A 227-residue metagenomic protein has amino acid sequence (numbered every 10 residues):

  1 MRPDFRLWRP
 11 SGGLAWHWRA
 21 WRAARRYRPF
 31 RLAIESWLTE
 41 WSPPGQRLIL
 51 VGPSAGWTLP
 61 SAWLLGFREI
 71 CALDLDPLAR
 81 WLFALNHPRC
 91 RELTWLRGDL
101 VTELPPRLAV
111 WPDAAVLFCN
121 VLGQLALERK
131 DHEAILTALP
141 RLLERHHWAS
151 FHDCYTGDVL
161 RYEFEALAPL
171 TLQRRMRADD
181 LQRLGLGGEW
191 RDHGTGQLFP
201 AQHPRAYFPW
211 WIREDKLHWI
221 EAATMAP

Functional and structural regions predicted by a protein language model:
M1-G45: Class I SAM-dependent methyltransferase Rossmann-like catalytic core, especially the SAM/SAH-binding loop
G45-G56: Conserved class I S-adenosyl-L-methionine
S54-F67: Conserved SAM-binding loop of SAM-dependent methyltransferases across substrates and taxa, primarily the Class I
D76: Conserved SAM/SAH-binding beta-strand->alpha-helix loop
A84-V110: S-adenosyl-L-methionine
W111-K130: A short SAM/SAH-binding and catalytic strip from SAM-dependent methyltransferases
L117-F118, I135-A138, L142-Y155: Conserved beta-strand signature within the Rossmann-like core of class I S-adenosyl-L-methionine
G157-P227: Charged, low-complexity C-terminal accessory regions
